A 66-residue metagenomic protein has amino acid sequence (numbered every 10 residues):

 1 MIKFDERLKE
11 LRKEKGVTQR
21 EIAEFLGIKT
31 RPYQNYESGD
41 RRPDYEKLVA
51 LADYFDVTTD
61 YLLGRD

Functional and structural regions predicted by a protein language model:
M1-E14: A short, Lys/Arg-rich alpha-helix, primarily the initiator
R7, T18, D44-K47, T58: Residues that mark the N-terminal boundary/hinge immediately upstream of a DNA-recognition element
L11, F25, Y36, R65: Residues in the recognition helix of alpha-helical DNA-binding motifs
K13, E24, D53: Alpha-helical residues within the helix-turn-helix
V17-N35: Short alpha-helical DNA-recognition segment
G27, E46-Y61: DNA major-groove recognition helix of helix-turn-helix/homeodomain DNA-binding modules
